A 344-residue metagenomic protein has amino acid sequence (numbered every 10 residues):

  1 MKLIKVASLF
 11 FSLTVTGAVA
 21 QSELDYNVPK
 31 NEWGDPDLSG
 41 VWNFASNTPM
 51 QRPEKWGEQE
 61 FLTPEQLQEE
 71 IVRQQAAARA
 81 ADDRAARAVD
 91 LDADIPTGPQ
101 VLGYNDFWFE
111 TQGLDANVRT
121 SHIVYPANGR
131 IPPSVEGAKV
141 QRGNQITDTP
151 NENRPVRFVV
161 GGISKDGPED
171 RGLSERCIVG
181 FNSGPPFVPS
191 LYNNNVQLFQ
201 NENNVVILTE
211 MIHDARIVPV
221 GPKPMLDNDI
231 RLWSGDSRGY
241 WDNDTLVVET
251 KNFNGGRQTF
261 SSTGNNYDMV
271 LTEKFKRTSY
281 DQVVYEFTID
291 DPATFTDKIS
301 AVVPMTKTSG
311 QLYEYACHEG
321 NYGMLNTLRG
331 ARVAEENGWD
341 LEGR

Functional and structural regions predicted by a protein language model:
L3, A20-R344: PEST-like low-complexity, intrinsically disordered acidic/proline/serine-rich tracts that flank trafficking/processing
A7-G17: Bacterial N-terminal signal peptides
